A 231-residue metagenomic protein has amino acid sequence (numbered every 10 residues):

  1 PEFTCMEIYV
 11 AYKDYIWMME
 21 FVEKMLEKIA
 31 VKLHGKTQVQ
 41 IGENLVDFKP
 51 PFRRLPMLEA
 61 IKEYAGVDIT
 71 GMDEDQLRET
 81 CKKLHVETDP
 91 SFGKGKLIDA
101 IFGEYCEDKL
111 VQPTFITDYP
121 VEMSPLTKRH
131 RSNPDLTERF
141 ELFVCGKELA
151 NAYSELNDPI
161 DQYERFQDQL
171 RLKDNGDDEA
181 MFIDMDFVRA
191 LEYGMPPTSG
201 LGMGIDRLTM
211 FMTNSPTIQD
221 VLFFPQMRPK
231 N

Functional and structural regions predicted by a protein language model:
P1-Y9, K82: Residues forming anionic-ligand binding surfaces in small-molecule and nucleic-acid pockets of primarily soluble enzymes
E7-I16, E148: A generic structural motif
I8, A60, I116, A152 (+1 more regions): A residue-level signal for conserved active-site and pocket-lining positions in enzyme catalytic cores
I16-A30: His/Asp/Glu-rich mid-to-C-terminal helical/loop segments that flank catalytic regions of hydrolases
M18-V22, D73, K94, I98 (+4 more regions): Hydrophobic (often cysteine-bearing) scaffold residues that line and stabilize catalytic clefts of nucleotide/cofactor
K28-L149, F166-M195, N231: Metal-assisted phosphate- and nucleotidyl-transfer catalytic regions
C145-E155, M195-M212: Conserved phosphate/anionic-ligand binding catalytic regions in large, soluble enzymes, centered on
E192, I205, T209, N214-N231: Acidic, carboxylate-rich catalytic segments that either coordinate divalent cations
